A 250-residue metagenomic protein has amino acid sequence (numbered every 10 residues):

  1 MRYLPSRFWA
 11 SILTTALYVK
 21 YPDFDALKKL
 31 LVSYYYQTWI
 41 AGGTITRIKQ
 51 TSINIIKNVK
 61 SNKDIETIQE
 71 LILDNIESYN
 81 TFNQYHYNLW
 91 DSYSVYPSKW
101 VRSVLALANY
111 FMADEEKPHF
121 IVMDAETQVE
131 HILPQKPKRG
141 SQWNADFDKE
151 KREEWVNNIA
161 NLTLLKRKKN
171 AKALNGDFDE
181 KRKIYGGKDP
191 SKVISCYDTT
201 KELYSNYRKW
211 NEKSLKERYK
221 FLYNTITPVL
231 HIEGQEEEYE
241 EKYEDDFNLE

Functional and structural regions predicted by a protein language model:
M1-V104, E202, V229, E236 (+1 more regions): A cross-family structural signal marking well-folded subdomains
V19-P22, F147, W210: Short coil/turn linker and secondary-structure boundary residues
G43-Q50, K117-A125, D179, G234-K242: Short coil/turn segments at secondary-structure boundaries
K60-Y204, L222, V229-L230: Betabetaalpha-Me/HNH-type nuclease active-site subdomain
K209-E250: Acidic, carboxylate-rich catalytic segments that either coordinate divalent cations
